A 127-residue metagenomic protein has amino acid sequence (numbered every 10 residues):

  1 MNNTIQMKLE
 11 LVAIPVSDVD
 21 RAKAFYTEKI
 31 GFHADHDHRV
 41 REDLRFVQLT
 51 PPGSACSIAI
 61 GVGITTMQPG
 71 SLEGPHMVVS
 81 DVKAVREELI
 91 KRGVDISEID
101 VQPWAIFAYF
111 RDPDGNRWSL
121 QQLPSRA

Functional and structural regions predicted by a protein language model:
M1-K23, L72-P75, P124-A127: N-terminal beta-strand motif that seeds the catalytic metal site of vicinal oxygen chelate
Q6-M7, I14-C56, K91: Core segments of cupin and vicinal oxygen chelate
A13, H33-R41, D100-V101, Q121-A127: Conserved catalytic-core motifs of GNAT/GCN5-like acyltransferases
F25, K83-E88: Short amphipathic alpha-helices within nucleic acid-binding modules
L49-G53, F110-P113, L123: Active-site beta-strand termini and strand-to-loop segments that position acidic
P52-C56, T65-M67, V82-A84: Short, charged/polar surface micro-motifs in flexible loops or helix N-caps
P103-A105: Short, small/polar residue-rich loop motifs at catalytic or cofactor-binding pockets
